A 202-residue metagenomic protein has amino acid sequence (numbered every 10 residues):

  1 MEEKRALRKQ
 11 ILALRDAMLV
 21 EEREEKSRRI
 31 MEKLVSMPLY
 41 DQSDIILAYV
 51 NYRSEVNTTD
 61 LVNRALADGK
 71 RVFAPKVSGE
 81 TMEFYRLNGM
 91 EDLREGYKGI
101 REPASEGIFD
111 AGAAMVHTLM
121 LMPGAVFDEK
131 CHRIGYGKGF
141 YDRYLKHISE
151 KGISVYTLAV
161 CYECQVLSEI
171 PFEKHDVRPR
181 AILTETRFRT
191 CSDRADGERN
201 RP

Functional and structural regions predicted by a protein language model:
M1-M115: N-terminal active-site beta-alpha-beta segment that forms phosphate/nucleotide-binding and substrate-recognition loops
E2, A13, A104-G107, A111 (+3 more regions): Surface-exposed, charge/polar-rich loops and edge strands
A125: Active-site/ligand-binding-proximal alpha/beta "capping" segment
G137: Glycine-rich acyl-CoA binding loop
